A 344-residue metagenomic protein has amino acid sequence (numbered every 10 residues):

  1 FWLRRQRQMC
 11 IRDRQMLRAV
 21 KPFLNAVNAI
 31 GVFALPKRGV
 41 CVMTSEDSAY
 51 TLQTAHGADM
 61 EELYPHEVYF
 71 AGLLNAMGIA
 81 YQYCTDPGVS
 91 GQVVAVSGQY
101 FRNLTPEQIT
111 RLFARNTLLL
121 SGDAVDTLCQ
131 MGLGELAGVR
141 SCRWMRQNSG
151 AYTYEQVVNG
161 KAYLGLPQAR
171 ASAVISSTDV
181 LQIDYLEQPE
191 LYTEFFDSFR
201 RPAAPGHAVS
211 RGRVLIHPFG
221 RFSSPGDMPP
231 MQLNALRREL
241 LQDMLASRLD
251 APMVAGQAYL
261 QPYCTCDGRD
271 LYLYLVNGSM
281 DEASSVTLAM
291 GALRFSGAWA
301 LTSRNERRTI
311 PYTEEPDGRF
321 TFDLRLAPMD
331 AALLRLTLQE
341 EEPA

Functional and structural regions predicted by a protein language model:
F1-I11: Single conserved hydrophobic/aromatic residue that forms the stacking wall/gate of nucleotide- or nucleobase-binding
R7, S90-V93, R115-N116: Short, well-ordered alpha-helix to beta-strand connector turns
Q8, R14-G31, A235-L249: Short, structured interface segments
I11, T44, G122: Short beta-strand/turn micro-motifs composed of small residues that flank or help shape donor/cofactor-binding pockets
R12, Y50-Y64, Q130, P225-L233: Short, flexible/disordered intra-domain loops and linkers
R12-L17, S90-Q99, L133-A137: Short low-complexity, flexible loop/linker segments enriched in glycine and/or proline with clustered acidic
M16-V93: Aromatic-Pro/Gly-enriched surface loop or interdomain linker that acts as a lid/target-recognition segment
T85, S97-P343: A conserved amphipathic helix/loop scaffold that creates a polar/acidic microenvironment used either to coordinate
